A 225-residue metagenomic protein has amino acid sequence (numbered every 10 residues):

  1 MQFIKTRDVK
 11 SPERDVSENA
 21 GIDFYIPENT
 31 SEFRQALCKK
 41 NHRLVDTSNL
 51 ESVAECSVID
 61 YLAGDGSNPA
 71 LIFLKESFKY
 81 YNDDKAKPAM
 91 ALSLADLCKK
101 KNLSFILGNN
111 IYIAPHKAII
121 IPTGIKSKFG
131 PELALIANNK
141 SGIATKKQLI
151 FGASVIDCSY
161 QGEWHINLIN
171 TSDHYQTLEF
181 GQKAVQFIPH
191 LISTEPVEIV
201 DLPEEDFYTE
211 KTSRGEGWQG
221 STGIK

Functional and structural regions predicted by a protein language model:
M1-K225: DUTPase catalytic domain/fold
